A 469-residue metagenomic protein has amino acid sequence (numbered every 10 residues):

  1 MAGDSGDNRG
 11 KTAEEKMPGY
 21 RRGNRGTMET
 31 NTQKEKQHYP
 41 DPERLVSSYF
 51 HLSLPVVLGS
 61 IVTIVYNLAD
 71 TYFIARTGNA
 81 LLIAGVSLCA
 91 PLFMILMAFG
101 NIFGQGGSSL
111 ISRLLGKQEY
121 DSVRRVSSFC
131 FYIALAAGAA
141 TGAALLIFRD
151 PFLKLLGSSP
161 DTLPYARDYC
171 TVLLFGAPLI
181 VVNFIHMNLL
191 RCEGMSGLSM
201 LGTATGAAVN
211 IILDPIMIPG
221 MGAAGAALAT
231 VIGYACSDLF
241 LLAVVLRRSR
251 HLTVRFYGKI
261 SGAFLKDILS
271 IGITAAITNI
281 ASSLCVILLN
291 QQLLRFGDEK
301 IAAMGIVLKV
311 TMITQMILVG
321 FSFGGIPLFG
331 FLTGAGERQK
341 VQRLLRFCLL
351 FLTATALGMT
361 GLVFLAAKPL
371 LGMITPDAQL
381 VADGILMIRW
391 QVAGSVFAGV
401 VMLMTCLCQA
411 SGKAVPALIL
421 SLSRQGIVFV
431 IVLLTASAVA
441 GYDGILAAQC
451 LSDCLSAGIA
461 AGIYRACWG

Functional and structural regions predicted by a protein language model:
G3-D4, G10-S53, I111-P178, I212 (+3 more regions): Short alpha-helical transmembrane segments in multi-pass integral membrane proteins
D41-G78, P91-G106, L110, L114 (+6 more regions): N-terminal transmembrane alpha-helices
H51-D70, V172, G206, G233-S237 (+1 more regions): Transmembrane helical elements of multi-pass membrane transporters/channels
L58, V62, Y66, L96 (+14 more regions): Residue-level hotspots within pore-lining transmembrane alpha-helices of multi-pass secondary transporters
I61, V65-A84, L153-P160, I216-M221 (+4 more regions): Helix-terminus/linker motif at the lipid-water interface of multi-pass membrane proteins
I74-M94, P160-Y165, A224, L228 (+5 more regions): Interfacial/gating helices of multi-pass transporter permease domains
I83-A143, I180-S199, A303-A367, A398-L420: Small-residue-rich hydrophobic transmembrane alpha-helices
G104, L173-R191, S199-N210, A226-L241 (+4 more regions): Short runs within selected transmembrane alpha-helices of multi-pass transporters and secretion channels
